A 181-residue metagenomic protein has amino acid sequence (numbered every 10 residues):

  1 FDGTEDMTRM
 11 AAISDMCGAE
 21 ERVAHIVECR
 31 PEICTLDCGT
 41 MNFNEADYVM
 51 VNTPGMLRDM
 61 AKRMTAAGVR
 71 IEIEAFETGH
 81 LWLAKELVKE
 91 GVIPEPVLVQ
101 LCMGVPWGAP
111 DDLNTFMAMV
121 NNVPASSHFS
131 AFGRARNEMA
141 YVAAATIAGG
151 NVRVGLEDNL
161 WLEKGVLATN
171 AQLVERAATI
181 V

Functional and structural regions predicted by a protein language model:
F1-D2, A84, L173, A177: A broadly tuned "polar low-complexity/structure-edge" signature
F1-M50: Active-site beta->alpha loop and helix N-cap motifs at the rims of alpha/beta catalytic domains
I33-L156, L167-Q172: Catalytic alpha/beta core domains of metabolic enzymes, predominantly
E157-D158, L162-V181: Auxiliary Fe-S-binding modules of radical SAM enzymes
